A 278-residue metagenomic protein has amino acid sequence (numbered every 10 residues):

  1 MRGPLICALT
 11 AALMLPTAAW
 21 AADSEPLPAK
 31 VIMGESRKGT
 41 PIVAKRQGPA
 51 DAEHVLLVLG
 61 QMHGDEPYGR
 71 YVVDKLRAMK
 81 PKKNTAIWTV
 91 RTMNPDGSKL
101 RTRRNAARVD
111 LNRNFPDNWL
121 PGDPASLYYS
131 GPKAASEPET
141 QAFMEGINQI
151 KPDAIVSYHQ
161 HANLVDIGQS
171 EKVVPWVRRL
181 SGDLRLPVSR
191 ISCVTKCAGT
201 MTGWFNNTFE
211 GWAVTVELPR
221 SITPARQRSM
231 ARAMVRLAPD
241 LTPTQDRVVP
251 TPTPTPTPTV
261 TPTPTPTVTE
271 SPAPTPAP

Functional and structural regions predicted by a protein language model:
G3, L9, L13, A18-A44: Short glycine- and acidic-rich boundary segments immediately preceding or forming the N-terminal edge of structured
T17, A21, T251-A277: Ser/Thr-rich, Proline-interspersed low-complexity disordered segments
K30, A44, T89, I155 (+1 more regions): Conserved beta-strand scaffold positions in the cores of enzyme catalytic domains, especially in NTP/NDP-utilizing
S36-R37, A52-M62, E66-R77, P81-I191 (+2 more regions): Active-site/substrate-binding loop(s) of hydrolase catalytic cores
T40, E137, K196-C197: Short gly/ser/thr-rich secondary-structure transition/capping motifs
V43-A52: Short beta-strand-to-loop junctions in surface cap/lid or active-site-entrance loops
V165-I167, V194-P250: Active-site-adjacent mobile loop/cap segments within catalytic or ligand-binding domains
